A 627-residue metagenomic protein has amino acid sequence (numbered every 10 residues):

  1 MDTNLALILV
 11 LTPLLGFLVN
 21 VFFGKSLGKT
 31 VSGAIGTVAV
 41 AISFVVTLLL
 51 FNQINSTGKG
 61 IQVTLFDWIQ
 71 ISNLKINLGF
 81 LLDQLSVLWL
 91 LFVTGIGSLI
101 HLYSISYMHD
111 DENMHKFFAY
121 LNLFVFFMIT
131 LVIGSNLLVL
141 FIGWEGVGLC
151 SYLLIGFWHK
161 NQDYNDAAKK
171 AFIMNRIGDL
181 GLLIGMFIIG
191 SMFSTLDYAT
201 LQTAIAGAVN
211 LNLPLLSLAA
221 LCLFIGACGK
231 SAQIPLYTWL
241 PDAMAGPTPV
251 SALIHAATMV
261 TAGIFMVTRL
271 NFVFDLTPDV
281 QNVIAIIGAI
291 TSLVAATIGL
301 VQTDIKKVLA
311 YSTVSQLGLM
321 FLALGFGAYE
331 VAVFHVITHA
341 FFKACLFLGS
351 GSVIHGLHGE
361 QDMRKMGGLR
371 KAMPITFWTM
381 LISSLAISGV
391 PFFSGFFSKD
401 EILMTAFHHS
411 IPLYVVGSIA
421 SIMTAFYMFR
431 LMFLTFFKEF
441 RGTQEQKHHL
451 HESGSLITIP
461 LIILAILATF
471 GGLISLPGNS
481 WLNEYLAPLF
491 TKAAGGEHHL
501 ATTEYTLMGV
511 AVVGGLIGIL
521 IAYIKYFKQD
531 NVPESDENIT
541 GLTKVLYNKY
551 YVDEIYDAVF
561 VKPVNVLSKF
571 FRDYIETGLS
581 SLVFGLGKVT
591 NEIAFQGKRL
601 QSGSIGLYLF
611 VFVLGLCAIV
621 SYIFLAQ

Functional and structural regions predicted by a protein language model:
M1-L7, F22-A119, S191-L213, S217 (+4 more regions): Transmembrane helix-loop-helix hairpins at membrane boundaries of multipass inner-membrane proteins
V38-I54, G178-I188, S383-I387, P460-N479 (+1 more regions): Hydrophobic alpha-helical membrane-insertion segments
L48, K343, I422-L431, G514-P533: Hydrophobic alpha-helical membrane-embedded segments
G60-K75, D197-A208, S398-T405, P477-A501: Membrane-interfacial helical/loop segments at transmembrane boundaries in membrane proteins
N73, G478-V510, I524-Q627: Aromatic-capped, Gly/Pro-kinked transmembrane alpha-helices
K75-V93, L213-A227, V416-A420, E497-G518: Hydrophobic alpha-helical transmembrane segments
S98-G143, L149-L456, L467, L473: Hydrophobic transmembrane alpha-helices and their helix-loop junctions in integral membrane proteins
K438, L450-I521: Hard-cation-handling environments
